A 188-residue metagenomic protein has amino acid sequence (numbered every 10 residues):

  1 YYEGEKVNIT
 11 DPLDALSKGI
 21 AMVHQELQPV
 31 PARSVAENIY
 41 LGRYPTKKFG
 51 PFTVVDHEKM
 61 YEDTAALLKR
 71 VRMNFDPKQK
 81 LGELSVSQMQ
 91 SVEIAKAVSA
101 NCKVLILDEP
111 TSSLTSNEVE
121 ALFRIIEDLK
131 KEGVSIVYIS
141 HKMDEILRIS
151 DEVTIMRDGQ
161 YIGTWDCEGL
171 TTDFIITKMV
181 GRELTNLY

Functional and structural regions predicted by a protein language model:
Y1-Y188: Glycine-rich phosphate-binding loops of nucleotide-dependent enzymes
